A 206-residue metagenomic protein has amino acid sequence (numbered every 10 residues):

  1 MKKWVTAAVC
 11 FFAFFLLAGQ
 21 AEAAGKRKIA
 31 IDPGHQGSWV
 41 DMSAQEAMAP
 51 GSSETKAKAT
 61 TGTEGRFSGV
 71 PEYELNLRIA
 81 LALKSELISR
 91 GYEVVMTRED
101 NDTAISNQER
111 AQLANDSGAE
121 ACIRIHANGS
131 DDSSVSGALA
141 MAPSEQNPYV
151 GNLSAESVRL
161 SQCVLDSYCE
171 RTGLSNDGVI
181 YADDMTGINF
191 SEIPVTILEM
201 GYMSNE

Functional and structural regions predicted by a protein language model:
M1-E206: Catalytic-site microenvironment of enzymes that process N-acetyl-hexosamine-containing cell-wall polysaccharides
